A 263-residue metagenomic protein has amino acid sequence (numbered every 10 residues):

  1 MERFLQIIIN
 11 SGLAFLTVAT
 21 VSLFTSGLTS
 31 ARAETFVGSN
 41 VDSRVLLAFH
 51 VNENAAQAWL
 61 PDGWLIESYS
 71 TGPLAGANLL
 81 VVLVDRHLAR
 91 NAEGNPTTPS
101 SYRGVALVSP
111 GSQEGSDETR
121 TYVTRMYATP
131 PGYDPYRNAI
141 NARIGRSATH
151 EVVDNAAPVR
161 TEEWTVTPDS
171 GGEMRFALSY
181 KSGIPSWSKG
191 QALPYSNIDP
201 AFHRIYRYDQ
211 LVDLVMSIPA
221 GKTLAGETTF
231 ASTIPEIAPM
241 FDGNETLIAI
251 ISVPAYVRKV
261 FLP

Functional and structural regions predicted by a protein language model:
E2-T17: Bacterial N-terminal signal peptides that target proteins for export
R3, V37, G72, T98-S100: A general structural signal for short secondary-structure junctions and capping/turn motifs
L13, S30-A33: Extreme N-terminus of proteins, especially the signal/transit-peptide cleavage junction and the first residues
V18-S30: C-terminal segment of classical bacterial N-terminal signal peptides
R32-H87, I218-T246, I250-P263: N-terminal domain-onset segments
L47, V81-L83, L107-S109, T124 (+1 more regions): Generic structural hydrophobic/aromatic packing signal, biased to beta-strands
H87-T165: Aromatic- and glycine-enriched beta-alpha-beta binding-site module
N141-P263: Interaction-surface and assembly-scaffold signal
